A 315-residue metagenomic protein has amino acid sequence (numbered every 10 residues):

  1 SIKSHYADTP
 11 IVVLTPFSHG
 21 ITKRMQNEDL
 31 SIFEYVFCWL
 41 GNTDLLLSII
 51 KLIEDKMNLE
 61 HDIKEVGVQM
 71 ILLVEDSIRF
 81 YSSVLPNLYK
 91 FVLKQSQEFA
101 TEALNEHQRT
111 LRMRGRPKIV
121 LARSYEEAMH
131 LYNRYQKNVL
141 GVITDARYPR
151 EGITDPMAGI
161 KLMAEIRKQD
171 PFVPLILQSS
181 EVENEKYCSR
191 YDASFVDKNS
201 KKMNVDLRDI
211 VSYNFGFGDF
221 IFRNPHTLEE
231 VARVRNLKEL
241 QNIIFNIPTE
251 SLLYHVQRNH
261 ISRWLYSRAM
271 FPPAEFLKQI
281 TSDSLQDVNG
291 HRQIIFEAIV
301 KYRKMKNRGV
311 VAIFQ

Functional and structural regions predicted by a protein language model:
S1, P117, T144-E151: Residue immediately C-terminal to the conserved phosphorylatable aspartate in receiver
S1-S4, D8-Q26, Y35-C38, E75 (+3 more regions): A short, hydrophobic beta-strand element within the central beta-sheet of small alpha/beta folds
M25, I32-F33, G41-E60, N87 (+2 more regions): Receiver (REC) domain switch/output surface
N58-V66, T110-L111: Short boundary motifs at domain starts and secondary-structure transition points
G67-R79, V84-Y89, L93-Q108, I119-L121: Conserved acidic segment of CheY-like receiver
F99-G141: Acidic, metal-coordinating helix/loop segments flanking the phosphotransfer/catalytic sites of two-component signaling
S124, G152-K161: Acidic catalytic/metal-coordinating carboxylates
E183-Q315: Terminal, compositionally biased segments used for targeting/anchoring and flexible tails
